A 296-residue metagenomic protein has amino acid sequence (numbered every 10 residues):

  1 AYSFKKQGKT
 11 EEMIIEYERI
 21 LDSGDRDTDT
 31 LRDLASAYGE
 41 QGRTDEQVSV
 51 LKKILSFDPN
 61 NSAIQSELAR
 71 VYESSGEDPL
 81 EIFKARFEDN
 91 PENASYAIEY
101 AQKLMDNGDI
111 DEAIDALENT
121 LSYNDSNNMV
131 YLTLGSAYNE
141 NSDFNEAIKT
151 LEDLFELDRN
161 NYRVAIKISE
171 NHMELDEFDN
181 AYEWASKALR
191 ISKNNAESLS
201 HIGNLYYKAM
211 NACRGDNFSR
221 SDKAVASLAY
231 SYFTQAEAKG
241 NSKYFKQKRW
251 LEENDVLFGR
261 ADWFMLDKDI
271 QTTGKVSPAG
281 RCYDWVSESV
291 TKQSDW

Functional and structural regions predicted by a protein language model:
A1-Y2, K6, E16, D29-S36 (+5 more regions): Canonical tetratricopeptide repeat
D27, N61, N93, N127 (+4 more regions): Residue-level recognition of tetratricopeptide repeat
G39, T44-S62, A69, E73 (+4 more regions): TPR/TPR-like (Sel1-like) alpha-helical repeat modules
A85-E92, Q235-W296: Terminal, low-structured helical/coil segments at or just beyond the last alpha-helical repeat
